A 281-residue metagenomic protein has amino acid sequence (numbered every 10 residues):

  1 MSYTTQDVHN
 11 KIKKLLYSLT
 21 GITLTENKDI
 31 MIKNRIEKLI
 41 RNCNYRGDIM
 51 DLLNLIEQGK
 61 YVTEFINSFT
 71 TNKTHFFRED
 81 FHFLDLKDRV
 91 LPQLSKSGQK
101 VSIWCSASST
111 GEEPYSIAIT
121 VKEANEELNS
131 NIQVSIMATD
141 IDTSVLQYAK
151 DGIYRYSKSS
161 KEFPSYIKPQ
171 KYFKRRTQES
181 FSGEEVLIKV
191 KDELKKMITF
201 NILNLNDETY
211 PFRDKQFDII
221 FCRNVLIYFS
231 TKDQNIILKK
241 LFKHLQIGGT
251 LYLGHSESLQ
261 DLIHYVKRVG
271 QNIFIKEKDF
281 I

Functional and structural regions predicted by a protein language model:
S2-W104: Conserved AdoMet
L86, I220, L245: Residue-level signal for inorganic ion chemistry
Q93-P164: Conserved SAM/SAH cofactor-binding pocket of Class I
I132-F217, F221, V225, D233 (+2 more regions): Extended basic-aromatic, gly/pro-enriched interface segments that bind polyanionic ligands
I219, Q260-I281: Core SAM-dependent methyltransferase catalytic element
Y228: A short His-aromatic
N235-I247: A short glycine-rich, Lys/Arg-flanked "PGG" loop and its adjoining helix->strand segment in the class I
G248-H255: Conserved beta-strand signature within the Rossmann-like core of class I S-adenosyl-L-methionine
